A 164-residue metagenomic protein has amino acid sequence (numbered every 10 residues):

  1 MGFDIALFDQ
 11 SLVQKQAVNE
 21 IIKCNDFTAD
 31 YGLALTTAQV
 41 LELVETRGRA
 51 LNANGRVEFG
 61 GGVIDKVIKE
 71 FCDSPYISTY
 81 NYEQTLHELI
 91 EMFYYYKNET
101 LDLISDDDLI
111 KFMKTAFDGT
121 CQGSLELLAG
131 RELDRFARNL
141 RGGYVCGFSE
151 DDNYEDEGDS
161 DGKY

Functional and structural regions predicted by a protein language model:
M1-F3, D156-Y164: Short intrinsically disordered terminal tails
G2-R49: Short terminal alpha-helical segments
L33-S160: Acidic, low-complexity, intrinsically disordered interaction modules
